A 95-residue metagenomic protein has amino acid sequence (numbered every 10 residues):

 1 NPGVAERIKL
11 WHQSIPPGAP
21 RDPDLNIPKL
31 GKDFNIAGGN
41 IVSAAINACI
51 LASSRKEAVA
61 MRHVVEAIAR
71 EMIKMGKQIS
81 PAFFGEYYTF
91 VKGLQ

Functional and structural regions predicted by a protein language model:
N1-R62, Q78: Conserved C-terminal "switch" segment of AAA+ ATPases
R55-Q95: C-terminal engagement/docking regions of AAA+ P-loop ATPases
